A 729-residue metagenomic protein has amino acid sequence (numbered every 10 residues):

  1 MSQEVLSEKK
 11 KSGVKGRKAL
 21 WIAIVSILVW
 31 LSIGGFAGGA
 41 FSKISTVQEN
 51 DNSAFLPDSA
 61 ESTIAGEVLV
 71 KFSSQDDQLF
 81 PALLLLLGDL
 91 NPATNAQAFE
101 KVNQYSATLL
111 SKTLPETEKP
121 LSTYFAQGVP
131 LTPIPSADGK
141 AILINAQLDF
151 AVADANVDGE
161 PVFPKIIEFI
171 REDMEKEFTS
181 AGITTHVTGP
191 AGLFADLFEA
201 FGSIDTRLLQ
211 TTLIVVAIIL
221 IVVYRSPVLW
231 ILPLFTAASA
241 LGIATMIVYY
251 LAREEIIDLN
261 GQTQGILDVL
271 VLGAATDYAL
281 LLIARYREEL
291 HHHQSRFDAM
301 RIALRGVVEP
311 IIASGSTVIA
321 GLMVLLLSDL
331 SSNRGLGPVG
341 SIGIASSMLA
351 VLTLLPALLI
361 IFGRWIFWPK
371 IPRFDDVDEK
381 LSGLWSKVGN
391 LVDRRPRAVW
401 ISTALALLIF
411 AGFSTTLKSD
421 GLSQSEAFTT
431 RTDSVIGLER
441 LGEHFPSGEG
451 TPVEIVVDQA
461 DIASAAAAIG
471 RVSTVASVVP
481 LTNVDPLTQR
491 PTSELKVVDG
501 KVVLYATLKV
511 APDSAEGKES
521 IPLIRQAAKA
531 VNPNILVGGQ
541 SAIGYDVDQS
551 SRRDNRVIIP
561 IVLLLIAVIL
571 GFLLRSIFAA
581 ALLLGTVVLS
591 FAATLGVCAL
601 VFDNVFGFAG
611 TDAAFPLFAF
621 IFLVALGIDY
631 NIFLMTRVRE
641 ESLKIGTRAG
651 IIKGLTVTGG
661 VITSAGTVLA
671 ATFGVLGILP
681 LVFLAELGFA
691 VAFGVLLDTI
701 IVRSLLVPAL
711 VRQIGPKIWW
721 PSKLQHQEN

Functional and structural regions predicted by a protein language model:
M1-E49, P115, A137-G139, A151 (+3 more regions): Membrane-embedded transmembrane helical bundles of large multi-pass transporters/channels
V29, L83-L86: Short secondary-structure junction/hinge motifs that connect adjacent elements
N52: N-terminal entry motif of extracellular EGF-like repeats
D58-F80, L90-T188, T416-N604, F608-G610: Structured non-transmembrane domains adjacent to transmembrane bundles in polytopic membrane proteins
A82-L83, S402-L405, V453: Short coil/turn segments at secondary-structure boundaries
D89-L90, L384: N-terminal extramembrane/targeting module of integral membrane proteins
